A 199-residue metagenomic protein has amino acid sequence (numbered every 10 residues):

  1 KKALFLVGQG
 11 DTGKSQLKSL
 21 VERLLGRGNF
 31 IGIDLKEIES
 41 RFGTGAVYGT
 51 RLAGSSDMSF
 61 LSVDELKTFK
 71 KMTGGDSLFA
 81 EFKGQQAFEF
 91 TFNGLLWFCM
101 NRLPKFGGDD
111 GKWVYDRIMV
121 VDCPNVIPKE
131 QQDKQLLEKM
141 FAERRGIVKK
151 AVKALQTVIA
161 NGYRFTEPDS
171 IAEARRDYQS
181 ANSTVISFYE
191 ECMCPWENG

Functional and structural regions predicted by a protein language model:
K1-G199: Feature primarily recognizes SF3-like P-loop helicase cores of small DNA viruses
